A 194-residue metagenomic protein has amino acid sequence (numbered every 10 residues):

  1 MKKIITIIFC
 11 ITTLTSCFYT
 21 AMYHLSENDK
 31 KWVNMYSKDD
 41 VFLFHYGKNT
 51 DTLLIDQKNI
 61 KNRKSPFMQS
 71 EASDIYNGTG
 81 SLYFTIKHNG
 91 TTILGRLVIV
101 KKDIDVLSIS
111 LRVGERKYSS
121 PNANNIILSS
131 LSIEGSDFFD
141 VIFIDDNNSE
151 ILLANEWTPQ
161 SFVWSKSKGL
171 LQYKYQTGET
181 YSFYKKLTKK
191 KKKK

Functional and structural regions predicted by a protein language model:
M1-I4: Positively charged n-region of N-terminal signal peptides that target proteins for export
T6-I8: Sec-dependent N-terminal signal peptides
T13-S16: C-terminal motif of bacterial Sec signal peptides marking the signal peptidase cleavage site
F18-K194: Conserved functional acidic sites
